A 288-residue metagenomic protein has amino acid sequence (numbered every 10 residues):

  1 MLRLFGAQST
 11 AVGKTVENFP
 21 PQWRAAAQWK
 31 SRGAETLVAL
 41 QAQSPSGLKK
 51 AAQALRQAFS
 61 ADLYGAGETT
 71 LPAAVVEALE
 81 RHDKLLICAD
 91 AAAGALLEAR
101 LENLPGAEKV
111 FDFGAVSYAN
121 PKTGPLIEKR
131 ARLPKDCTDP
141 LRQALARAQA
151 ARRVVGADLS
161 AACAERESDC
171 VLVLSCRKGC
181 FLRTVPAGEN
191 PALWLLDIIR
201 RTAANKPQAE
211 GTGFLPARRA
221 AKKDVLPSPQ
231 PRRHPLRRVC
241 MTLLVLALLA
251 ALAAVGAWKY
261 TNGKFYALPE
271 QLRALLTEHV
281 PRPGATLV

Functional and structural regions predicted by a protein language model:
M1: Conserved anion/nucleotide-ligand pocket segment
L4-G6, V38-S44: Short beta-strand-to-loop capping motifs
F5-A26: Short amphipathic alpha-helix segments
T10-G13, S44-A51: Short, conserved charged micro-motifs
N18-A25, V154-D158, P281: Short secondary-structure junctions
S31-T36, E167: Short Gly/Ser/Thr- and Asp/Glu-enriched loop/turn motifs at secondary-structure junctions
G47-R238: Short alpha-helical segments enriched in small residues
R237-R273, T277-G284: N-terminal type II signal-anchor transmembrane helix that functions as the membrane-insertion/stop-transfer segment
